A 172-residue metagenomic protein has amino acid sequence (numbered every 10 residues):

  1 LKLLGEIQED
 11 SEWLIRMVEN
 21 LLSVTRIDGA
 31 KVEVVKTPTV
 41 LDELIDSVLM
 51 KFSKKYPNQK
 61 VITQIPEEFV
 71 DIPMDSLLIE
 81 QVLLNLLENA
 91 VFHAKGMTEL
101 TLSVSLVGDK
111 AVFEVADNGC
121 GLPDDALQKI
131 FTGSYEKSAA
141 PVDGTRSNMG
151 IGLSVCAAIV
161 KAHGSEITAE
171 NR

Functional and structural regions predicted by a protein language model:
E9-L14: Short alpha-helical segment of the dimerization/phosphotransfer core of two-component systems
G29-V34, D71-M74: Conserved micro-motifs of the catalytic ATP-binding
V35-P38, K60-V70: Conserved catalytic submotifs in the C-terminal HATPase_c
N89-V91: Short helix-loop "hinge" at the ATP-lid/N-box region of the Bergerat-fold HATPase_c
L122-S134: Short conserved segment of the HATPase_c
G152, C156: Short alpha-helical Gxxx[C/S/T] motif in the catalytic ATP-binding
